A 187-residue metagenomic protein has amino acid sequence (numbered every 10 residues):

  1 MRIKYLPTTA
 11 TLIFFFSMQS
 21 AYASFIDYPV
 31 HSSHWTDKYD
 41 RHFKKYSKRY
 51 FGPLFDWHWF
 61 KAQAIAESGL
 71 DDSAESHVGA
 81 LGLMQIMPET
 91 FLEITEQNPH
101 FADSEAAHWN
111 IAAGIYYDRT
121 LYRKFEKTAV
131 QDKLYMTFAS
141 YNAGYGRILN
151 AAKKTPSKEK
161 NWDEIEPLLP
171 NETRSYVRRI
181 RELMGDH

Functional and structural regions predicted by a protein language model:
M1-T8: Bacterial N-terminal signal peptides that target proteins for export
T9-S17: Bacterial N-terminal signal peptides
S20-L70, H108-I111, R123-E126, L183: Export/targeting segments at the very N-terminus of extracytoplasmic proteins
D56-A62, Q131-A139: Alpha-helical scaffolds flanking conserved acidic
S68-E75, E93, L121, A143-T155: Secretory-pathway/luminal and periplasmic proteins that interact with or process carbohydrate-rich
H77-N98, N110-D118: Substrate-binding/active-site groove segments that recognize and process beta-1,4-linked N-acetyl-hexosamine
E93, F101-H108, E126: Pocket-lining segment of extracytoplasmic ligand-binding domains
Y135-H187: Catalytic and substrate-binding regions of cell-wall glycan-acting enzymes that process beta-1,4-linked
